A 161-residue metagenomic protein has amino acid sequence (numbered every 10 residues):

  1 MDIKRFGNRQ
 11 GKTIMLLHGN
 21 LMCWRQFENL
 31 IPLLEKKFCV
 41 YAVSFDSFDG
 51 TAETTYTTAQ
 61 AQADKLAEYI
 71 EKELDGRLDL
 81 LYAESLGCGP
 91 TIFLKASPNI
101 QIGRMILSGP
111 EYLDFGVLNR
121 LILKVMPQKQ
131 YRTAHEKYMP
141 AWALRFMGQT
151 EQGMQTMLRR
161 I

Functional and structural regions predicted by a protein language model:
F6-A52: Conserved HGGG/HGGXW glycine-rich cap/lid loop of the alpha/beta-hydrolase fold
T13, C39, L78-L80, I102-R104: Structural signature of beta-strand start/N-cap positions in the alpha/beta core of ABC transporter nucleotide-binding
N20, S44, D64, P110-N119 (+2 more regions): Membrane-interface segments of envelope glycosyltransferases acting on lipid-linked substrates or membrane lipids
N29, F93-S97: Active-site signature of alpha/beta-hydrolase-fold catalytic machinery across serine- and Asp/Cys-nucleophile hydrolases
Y41-L80: Active-site loop/oxyanion-hole signature of alpha/beta-hydrolase fold enzymes
Y82-T91: Gly/Ala-rich beta-loop-alpha elbow adjacent to hydrolase catalytic centers
A96, I102-T133: Flexible "cap/lid" loop of the alpha/beta hydrolase fold
V117, Y131-I161: Conserved alpha/beta-hydrolase catalytic His-Asp/Glu region
